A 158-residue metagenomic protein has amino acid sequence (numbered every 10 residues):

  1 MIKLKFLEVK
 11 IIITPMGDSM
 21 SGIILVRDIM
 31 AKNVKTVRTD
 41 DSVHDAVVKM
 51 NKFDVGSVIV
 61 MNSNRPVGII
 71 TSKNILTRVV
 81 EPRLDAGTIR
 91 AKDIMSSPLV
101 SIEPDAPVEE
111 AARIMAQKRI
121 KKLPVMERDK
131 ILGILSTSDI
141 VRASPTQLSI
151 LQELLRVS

Functional and structural regions predicted by a protein language model:
M1-S19: N-terminal amphipathic/basic-hydrophobic helices that include classical n-h-c signal peptides and signal-anchor
I2-F6, A31-K35, V47-K49, R65-S72 (+1 more regions): Short, mixed-charge, low-aromatic patches
L7, D54, E81-D85: A signal for specific C-terminal beta-sheet/loop modules enriched in small/flexible residues with GP/PG/PP motifs
I13-N33, T71-S101, P107-A116, I134-S158: Tandem CBS (Bateman) regulatory domains
V26-I29, S42, A46, I59 (+5 more regions): Residue-level detection of beta-strand scaffold positions
T36-D54, M61, S101-R119, M126 (+1 more regions): The conserved cystathionine-beta-synthase
M50-F53, V58-N74, M115, L123-S138: A glycine-centered beta-loop-beta connector
